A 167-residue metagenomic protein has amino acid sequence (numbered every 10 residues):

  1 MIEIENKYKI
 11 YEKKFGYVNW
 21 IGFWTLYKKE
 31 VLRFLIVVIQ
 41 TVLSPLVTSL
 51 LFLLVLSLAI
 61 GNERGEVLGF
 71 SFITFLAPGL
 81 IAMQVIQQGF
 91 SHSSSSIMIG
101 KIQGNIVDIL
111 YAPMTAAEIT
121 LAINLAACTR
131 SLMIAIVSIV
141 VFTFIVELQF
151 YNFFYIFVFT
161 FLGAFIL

Functional and structural regions predicted by a protein language model:
M1-L167: Hydrophobic transmembrane alpha-helices and immediately adjacent juxtamembrane helices of multi-pass inner-membrane
